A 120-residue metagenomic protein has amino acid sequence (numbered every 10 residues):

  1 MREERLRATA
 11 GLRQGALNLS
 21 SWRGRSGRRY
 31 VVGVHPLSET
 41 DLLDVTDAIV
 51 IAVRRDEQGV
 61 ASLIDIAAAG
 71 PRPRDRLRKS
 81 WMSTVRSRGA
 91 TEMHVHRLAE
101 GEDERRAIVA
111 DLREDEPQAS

Functional and structural regions predicted by a protein language model:
M1-M82, E102-S120: GIY-YIG nuclease catalytic motif and its immediate N-terminal context
S83-G89: Short, conserved catalytic or adaptor-binding loops enriched in Gly and charged residues
E92-E100: Canonical phosphoinositide-binding patch of PH/PH-like domains
